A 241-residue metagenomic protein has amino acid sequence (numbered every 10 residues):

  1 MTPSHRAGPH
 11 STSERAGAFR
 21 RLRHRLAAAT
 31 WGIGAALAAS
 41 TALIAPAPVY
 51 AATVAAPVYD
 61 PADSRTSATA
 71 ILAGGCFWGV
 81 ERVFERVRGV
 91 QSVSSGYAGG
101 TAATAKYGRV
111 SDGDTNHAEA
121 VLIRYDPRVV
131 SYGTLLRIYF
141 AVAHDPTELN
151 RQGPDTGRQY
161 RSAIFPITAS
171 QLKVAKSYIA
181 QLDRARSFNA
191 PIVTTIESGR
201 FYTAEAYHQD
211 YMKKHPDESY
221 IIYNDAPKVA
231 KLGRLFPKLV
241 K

Functional and structural regions predicted by a protein language model:
T2-R6, F19-L26, T30-K241: Flexible coil/turn and secondary-structure edge motifs
H10-G17: N-terminal intrinsically disordered, low-complexity tails
